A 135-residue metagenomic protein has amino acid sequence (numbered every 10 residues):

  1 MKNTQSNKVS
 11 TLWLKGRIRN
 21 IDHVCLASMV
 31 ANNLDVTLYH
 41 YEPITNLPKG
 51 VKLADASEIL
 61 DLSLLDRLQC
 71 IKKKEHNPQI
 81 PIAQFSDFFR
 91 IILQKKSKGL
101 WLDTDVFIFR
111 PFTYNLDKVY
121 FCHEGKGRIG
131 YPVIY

Functional and structural regions predicted by a protein language model:
M1-N20: N-proximal low-complexity "stem/linker" segments adjacent to membrane-targeting elements
Q5, N32, K49, I129-G130: Residues that flank catalytic or metal-binding motifs in active/ligand-binding sites
Q5-T11, M29, V36-L38: Hydrophobic targeting segments
R17-A31: Short, well-formed alpha-helical segments that are part of the catalytic scaffolds of diverse glycosyltransferases
L34-E42, Y131-I134: Active-site-adjacent helix/loop patches that line small-molecule binding or acyl-intermediate pockets
Y39-T45, F107-P111: Short, polar loop motifs at secondary-structure junctions
I44-F88: Active-site-proximal specificity loops/subdomain of glycosyltransferases
P81-I129, I134-Y135: GT-A fold catalytic core of metal-dependent nucleotide-sugar glycosyltransferases, centered on the diacidic
